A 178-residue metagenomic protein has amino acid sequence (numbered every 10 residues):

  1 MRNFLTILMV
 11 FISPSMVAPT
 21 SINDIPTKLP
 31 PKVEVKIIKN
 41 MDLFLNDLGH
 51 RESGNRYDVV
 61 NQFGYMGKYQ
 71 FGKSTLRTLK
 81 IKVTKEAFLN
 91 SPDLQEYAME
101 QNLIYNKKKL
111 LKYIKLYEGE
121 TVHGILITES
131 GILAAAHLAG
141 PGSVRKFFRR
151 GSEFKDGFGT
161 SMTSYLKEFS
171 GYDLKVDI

Functional and structural regions predicted by a protein language model:
R2-L5, P14-F44, R51-R56, V60-Q62 (+2 more regions): Non-catalytic cell-wall polysaccharide-engagement segments
V10-F11: Short, linear, compositionally biased motifs with a strong N-terminal bias
Y69-Q70: Short glycine- and hydrophobic/aromatic-rich loop-to-beta-strand nucleating segment in the catalytic cores
